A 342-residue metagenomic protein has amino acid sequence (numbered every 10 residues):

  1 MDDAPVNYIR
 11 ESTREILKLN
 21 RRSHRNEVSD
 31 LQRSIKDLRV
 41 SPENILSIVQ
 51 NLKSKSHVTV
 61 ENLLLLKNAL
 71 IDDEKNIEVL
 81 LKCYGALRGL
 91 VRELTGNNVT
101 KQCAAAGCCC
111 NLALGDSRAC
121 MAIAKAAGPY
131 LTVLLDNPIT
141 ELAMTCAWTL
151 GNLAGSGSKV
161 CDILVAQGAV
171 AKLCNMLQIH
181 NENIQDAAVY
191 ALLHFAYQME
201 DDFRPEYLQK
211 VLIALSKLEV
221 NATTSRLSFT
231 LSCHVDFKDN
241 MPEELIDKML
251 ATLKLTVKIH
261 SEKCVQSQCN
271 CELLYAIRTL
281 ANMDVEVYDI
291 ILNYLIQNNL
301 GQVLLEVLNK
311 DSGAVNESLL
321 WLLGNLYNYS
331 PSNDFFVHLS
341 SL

Functional and structural regions predicted by a protein language model:
M1-Y84, R88-R92: N-terminal "cap/leader" segments of large eukaryotic alpha-helical scaffolds
Q32-S41, I71, K75-Y84, T100-K101 (+11 more regions): Short, hydrophobic/charged alpha-helical patches characteristic of ARM/HEAT alpha-solenoid repeats and analogous
I45-V49, L87-V91, Y130-V133, K172-C174 (+4 more regions): Buried hydrophobic core positions in alpha-solenoid tandem helical repeats
S54-K67, N97-C110, P138-G155, A166 (+4 more regions): Alpha-helical solenoid repeats of the armadillo/HEAT superfamily in eukaryotic scaffolding/adaptor proteins
N76-L81, R88-L94, Y130-L135, V160-L177 (+2 more regions): A generic structured-segment signal
K82-R92, G96-L114, A122-T132: Eukaryotic helix-linker segments that join adjacent hydrophobic helices
L253, A281-D284, L295, N299 (+2 more regions): Alpha-helix capping/termination and helix-coil
